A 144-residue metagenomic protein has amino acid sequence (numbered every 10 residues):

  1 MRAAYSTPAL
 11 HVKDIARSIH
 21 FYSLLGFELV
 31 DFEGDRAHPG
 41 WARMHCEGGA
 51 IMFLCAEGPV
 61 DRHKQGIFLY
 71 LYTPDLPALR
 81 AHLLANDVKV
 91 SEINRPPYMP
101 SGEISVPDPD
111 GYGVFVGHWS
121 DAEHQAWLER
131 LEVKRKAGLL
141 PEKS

Functional and structural regions predicted by a protein language model:
R2-A3, A9-I51: Core segments of cupin and vicinal oxygen chelate
A4-D14, A42-H45, V60-N86, G102-P107 (+1 more regions): Vicinal oxygen chelate
G49, P77, S91: Arg/Lys-rich, alpha-helical DNA-contact motif
M52-F53, F115: A sequence-level detector of short linear motifs
P59-H63, A122-Q125: A short local loop/turn or secondary-structure capping micro-motif enriched for an aromatic residue
A81-S144: Vicinal oxygen chelate
